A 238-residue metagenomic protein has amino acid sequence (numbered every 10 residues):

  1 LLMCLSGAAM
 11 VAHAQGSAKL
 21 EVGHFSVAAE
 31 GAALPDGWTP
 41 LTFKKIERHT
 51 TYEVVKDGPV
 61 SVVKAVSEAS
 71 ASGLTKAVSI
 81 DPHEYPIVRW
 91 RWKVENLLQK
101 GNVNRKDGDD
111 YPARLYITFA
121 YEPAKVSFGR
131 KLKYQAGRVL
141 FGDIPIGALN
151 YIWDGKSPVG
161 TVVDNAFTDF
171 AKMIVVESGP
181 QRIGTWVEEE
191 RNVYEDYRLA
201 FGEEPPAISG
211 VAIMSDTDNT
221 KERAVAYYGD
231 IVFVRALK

Functional and structural regions predicted by a protein language model:
L1-A8: Bacterial N-terminal signal peptides
A14-K44, F128-K133: Extracellular carbohydrate-recognition regions
F25, V211, D230-V232: Extracellular beta-strand elements of beta-rich domains used for carbohydrate recognition/degradation or cell-matrix
T50-G73: Short carbohydrate-recognition loop motifs
A77-V88, P180-I183: Extracellular/lumenal carbohydrate-interaction signature centered on repeated Trp-anchored short motifs
D110-P112, A120-F167: Extracellular/luminal beta-rich ligand-recognition and adhesion surfaces characterized by aromatic-Gly/Pro-enriched
A113-L115, D169-G179, I183-K221: Extracellular beta-strand ligand-recognition surfaces/modules
I117, A226-A236: Exposed low-complexity, polar/acidic, P/S/T/G-rich flexible segments that act as propeptides, protease-susceptible
